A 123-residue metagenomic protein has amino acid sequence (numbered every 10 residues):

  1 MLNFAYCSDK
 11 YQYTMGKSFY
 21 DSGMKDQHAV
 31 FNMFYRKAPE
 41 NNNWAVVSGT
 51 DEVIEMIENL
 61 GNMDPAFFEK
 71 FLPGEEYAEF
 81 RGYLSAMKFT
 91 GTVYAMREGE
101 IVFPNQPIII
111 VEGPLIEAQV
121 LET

Functional and structural regions predicted by a protein language model:
M1-T123: Ordered alpha/beta subdomains of enzyme catalytic regions
